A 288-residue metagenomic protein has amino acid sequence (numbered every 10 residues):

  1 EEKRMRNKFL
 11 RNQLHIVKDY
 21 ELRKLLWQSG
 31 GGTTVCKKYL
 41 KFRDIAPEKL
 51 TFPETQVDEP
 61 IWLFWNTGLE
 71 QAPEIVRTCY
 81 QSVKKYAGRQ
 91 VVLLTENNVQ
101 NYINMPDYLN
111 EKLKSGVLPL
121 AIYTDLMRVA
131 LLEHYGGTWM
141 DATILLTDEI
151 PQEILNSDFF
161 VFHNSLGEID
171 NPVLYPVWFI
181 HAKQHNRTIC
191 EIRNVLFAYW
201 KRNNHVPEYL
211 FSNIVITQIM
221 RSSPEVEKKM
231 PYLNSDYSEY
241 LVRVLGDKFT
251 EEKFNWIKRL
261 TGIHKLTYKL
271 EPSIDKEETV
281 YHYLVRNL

Functional and structural regions predicted by a protein language model:
E1-T124, A142-L288: Glycosyltransferase-associated regions of secretory-pathway enzymes, highlighting luminal stem/catalytic domains
D125-Y135: Small-residue hinge/turn detector
Y135, M140-A142: Active-site acidic Asp-centered loop
